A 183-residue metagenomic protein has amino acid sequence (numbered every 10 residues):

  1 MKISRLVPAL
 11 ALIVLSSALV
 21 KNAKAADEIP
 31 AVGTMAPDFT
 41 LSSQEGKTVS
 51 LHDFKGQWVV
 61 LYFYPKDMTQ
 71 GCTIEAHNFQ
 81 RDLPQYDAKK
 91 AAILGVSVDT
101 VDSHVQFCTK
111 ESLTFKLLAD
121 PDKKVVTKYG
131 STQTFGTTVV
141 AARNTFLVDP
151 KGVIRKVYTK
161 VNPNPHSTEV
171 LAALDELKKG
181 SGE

Functional and structural regions predicted by a protein language model:
I3-L6, L10-D38, S181-E183: N-proximal helix/coil linker or "cap" segments that precede and/or mark the start of modular domains
P30, F39-W58: A short beta-strand-turn-helix
A36-P37, W58, A142-N144: Short loop/turn microsegments at loop-to-beta-strand junctions
L51-T73: Short active-site neighborhood of thiol/selenol oxidoreductases, capturing the structured segment around
M68-L113, P121-V126: Structural microenvironment flanking redox-active thiols in thiol-disulfide oxidoreductases
L113-F115, T132-F135, V139-F146: Structural micro-motif
V140-E183: Thiol-/selenol-based redox modules, centered on thioredoxin-like and closely related oxidoreductase domains
